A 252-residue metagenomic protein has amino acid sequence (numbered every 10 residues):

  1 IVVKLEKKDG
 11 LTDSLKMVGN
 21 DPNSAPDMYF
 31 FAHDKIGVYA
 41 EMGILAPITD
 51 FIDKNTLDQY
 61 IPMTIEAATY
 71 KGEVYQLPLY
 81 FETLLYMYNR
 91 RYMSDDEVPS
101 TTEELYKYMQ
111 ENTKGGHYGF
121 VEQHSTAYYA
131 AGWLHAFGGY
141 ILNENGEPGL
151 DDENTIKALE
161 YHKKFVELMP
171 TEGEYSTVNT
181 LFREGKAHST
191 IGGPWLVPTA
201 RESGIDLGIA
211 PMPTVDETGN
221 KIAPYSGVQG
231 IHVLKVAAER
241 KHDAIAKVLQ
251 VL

Functional and structural regions predicted by a protein language model:
I1-V38, T218-G219, R240: Conserved N-terminal structural module of periplasmic/extracytoplasmic solute-binding proteins
V2, E160, E167-P170, R201-L252: Extracytoplasmic/periplasmic substrate-recognition and gating elements
E6-L15, D34, T102-E104, T171-E184 (+1 more regions): Short helix-initiation/N-cap motifs at beta->coil->alpha
T12-A25, M42, Y92-M93, Q110-E111 (+1 more regions): Short helices/loops that flank or line small-molecule/ion binding pockets
D27-F30, H188-G193, G208: Paired acidic/hydrophobic, glycine-rich loop segments that form the ligand-binding mouth/hinge of periplasmic-binding
F31-L85, S100-Y106, K114, D206-P211: Hinge/lid segment of periplasmic solute-binding proteins
T49-Y60, E97-V98, G139-L159, K164 (+2 more regions): Short, solvent-exposed loop/beta-turn-alpha elements that line the ligand-binding surface or hinge of extracytoplasmic
Y106-T113, E147-Y175: Glycine-centered hinge/linker elements that transmit conformational signals in sensory and ligand-binding systems
